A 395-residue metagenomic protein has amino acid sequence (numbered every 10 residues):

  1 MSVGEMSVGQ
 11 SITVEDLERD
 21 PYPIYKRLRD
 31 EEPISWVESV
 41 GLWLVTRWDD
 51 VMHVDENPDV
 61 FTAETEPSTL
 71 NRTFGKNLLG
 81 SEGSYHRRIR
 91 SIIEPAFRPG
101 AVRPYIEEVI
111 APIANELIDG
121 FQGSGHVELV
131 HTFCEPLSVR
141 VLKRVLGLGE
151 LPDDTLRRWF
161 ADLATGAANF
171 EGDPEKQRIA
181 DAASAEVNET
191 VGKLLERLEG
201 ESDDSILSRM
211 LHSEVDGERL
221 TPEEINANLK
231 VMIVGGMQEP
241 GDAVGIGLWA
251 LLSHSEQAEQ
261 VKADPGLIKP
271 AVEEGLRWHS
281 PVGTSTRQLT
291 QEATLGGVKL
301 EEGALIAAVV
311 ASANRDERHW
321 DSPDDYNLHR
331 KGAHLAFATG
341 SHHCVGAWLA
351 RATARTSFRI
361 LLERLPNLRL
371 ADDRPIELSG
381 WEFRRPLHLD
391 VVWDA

Functional and structural regions predicted by a protein language model:
M1-A395: Cytochrome P450
